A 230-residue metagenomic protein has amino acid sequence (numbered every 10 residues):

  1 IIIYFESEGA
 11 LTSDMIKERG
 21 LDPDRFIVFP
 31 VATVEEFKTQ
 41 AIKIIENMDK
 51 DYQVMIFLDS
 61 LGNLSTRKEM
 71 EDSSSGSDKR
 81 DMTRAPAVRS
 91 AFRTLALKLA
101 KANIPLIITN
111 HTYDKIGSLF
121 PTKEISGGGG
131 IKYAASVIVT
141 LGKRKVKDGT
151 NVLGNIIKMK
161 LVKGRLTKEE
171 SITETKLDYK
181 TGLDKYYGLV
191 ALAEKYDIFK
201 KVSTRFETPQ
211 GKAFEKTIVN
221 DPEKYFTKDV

Functional and structural regions predicted by a protein language model:
I2-S90, T94: Conserved inter-motif catalytic segment of the P-loop NTP-binding fold
I2-Y4, F26-F29, I107, V139-L141 (+1 more regions): Short hydrophobic alpha-helical runs that function as membrane-insertion/retention elements
S7, V28, H111, T204-R205: Proline- and acidic/polar-enriched loop/turn elements at helix boundaries
L11, A32, K115-I116, P209: Short secondary-structure capping/turn micro-motifs that flank functional sites
T33-F37, V146-D148, L183-D184, E207: A short acidic, often aromatic-flanked loop/helix-cap motif at beta-alpha or helix-coil junctions that lines enzyme
D81-Y196: Phosphate-binding/switch region of NTP-binding enzymes
K185-F214: Long, well-ordered amphipathic alpha-helical subdomains in the mid-to-C-terminal portions of large enzyme subunits
T204-V230: Terminal-proximal interaction/regulatory segments of ATP-powered molecular machines
